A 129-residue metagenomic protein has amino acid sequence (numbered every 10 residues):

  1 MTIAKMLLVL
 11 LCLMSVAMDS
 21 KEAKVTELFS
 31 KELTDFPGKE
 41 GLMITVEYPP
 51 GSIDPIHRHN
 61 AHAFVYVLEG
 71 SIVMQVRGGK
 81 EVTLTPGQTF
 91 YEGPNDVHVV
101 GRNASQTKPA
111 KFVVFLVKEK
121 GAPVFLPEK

Functional and structural regions predicted by a protein language model:
T2-L42, Q75, Y91, P109 (+1 more regions): A short, N-terminal "cap"/entry segment at the start of jelly-roll beta-barrel domains of the cupin/DSBH fold
F29-A61: N-terminal targeting signals for Sec/Tat export/insertion, comprising classic cleavable signal peptides
L33-G38, E47-P49, G78-N95: Short acidic-glycine-tyrosine-enriched beta hairpin
G38, R58, Y66, T83 (+1 more regions): Extracellular/periplasmic catalytic domains that process cell-envelope and extracellular macromolecules
M43-T45, F64, T89-Y91, V114: Conserved hydrophobic/aromatic beta-strand scaffold that supports enzyme active sites
I53-P55, V73, F90, P94-N103: Histidine-centered metal-chelating micro-motifs
H59-G78, P86-Q88: Glycine- and acidic-residue-biased ligand/ion/polar-headgroup-sensing regions
E81, D96-A122: Ligand-binding loop in jelly-roll beta-barrel domains
